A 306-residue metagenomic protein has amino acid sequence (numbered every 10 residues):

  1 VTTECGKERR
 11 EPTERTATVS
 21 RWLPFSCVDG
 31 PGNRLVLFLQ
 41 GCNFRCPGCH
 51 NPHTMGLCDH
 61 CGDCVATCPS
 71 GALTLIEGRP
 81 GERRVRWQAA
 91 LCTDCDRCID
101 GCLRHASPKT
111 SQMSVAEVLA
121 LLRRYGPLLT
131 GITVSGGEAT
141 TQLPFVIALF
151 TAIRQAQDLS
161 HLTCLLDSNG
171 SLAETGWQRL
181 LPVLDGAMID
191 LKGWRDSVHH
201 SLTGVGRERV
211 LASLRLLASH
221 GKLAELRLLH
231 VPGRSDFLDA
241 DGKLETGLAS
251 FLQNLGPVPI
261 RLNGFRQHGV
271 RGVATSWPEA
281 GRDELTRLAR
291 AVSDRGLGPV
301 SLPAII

Functional and structural regions predicted by a protein language model:
T2-P31, H230-I306: Auxiliary Fe-S-binding modules of radical SAM enzymes
V19-D63, R83-D94, T133: N-terminal pre-triad scaffold of radical SAM enzymes
P47-T54, D63-V85, D96-Q112: Iron-sulfur cluster-binding cysteine motifs and their immediate structural context in ferredoxin-like electron-transfer
G71-R79, L91-C102, A120-E138: Short Fe-S-cluster ligation motifs
S111, T203-G206, G281: Short, conserved glycine- and acidic-residue-centered signature motifs in active-site or ligand-binding loops
A116-S276: Conserved AdoMet/S-adenosylmethionine-binding subsite of the radical SAM
